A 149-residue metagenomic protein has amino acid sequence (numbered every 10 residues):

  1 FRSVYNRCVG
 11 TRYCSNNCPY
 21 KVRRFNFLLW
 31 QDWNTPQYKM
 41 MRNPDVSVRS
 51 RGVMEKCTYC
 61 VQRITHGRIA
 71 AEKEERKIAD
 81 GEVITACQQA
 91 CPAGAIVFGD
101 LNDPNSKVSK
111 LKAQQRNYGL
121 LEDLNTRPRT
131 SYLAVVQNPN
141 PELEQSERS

Functional and structural regions predicted by a protein language model:
F1-S149: Non-ligating segments of multi-cofactor redox enzymes
